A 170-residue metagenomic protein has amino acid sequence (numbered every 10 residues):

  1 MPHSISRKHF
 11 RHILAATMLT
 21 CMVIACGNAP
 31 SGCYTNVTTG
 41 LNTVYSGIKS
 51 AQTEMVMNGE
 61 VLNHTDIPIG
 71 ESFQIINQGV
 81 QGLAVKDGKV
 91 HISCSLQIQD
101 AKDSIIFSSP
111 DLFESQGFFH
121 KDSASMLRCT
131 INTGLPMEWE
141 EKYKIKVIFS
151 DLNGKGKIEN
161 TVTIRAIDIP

Functional and structural regions predicted by a protein language model:
P2-L14: Bacterial N-terminal signal peptides that target proteins for export
M22-A25: C-terminal motif of bacterial Sec signal peptides marking the signal peptidase cleavage site
G27-T39, V44-N132, K146-N153, K157-D168: Contiguous segments within soluble domain cores/interaction surfaces
P136-E140: Surface-exposed, short loops/turns at beta-strand junctions within beta-sandwich domains
E141-I145: Exposed beta-strand face motif in extracellular beta-rich ectodomains
